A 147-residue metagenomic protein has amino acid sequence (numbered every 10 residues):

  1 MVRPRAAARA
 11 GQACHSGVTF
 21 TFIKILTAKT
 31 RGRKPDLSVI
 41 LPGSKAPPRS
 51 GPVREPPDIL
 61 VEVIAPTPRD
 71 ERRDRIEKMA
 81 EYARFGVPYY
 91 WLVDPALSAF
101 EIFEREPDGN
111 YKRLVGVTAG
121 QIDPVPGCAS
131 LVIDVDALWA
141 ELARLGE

Functional and structural regions predicted by a protein language model:
A7-T27: A short acidic/basic microdomain associated with nuclease active sites
T21-F85, L92-E147: C-terminal interaction segment
